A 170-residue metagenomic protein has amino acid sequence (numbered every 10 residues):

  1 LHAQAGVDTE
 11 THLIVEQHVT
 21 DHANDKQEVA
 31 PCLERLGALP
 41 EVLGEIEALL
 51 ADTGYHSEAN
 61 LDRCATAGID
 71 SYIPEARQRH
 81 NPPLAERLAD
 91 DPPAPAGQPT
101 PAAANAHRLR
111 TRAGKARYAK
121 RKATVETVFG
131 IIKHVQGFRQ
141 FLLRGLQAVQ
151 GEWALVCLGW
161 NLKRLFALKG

Functional and structural regions predicted by a protein language model:
L1-G170: Anion-binding and metal-coordination hotspots
